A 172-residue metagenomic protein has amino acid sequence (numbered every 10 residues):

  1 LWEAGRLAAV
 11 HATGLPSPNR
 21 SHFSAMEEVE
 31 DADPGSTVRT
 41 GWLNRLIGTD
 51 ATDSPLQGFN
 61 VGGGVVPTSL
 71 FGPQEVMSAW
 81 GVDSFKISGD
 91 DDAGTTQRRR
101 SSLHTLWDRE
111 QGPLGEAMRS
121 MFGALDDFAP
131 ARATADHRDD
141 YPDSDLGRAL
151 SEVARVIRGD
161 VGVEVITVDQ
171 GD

Functional and structural regions predicted by a protein language model:
L1-D172: Feature for exported/extracytoplasmic and membrane-associated proteins, marking the mature portion
